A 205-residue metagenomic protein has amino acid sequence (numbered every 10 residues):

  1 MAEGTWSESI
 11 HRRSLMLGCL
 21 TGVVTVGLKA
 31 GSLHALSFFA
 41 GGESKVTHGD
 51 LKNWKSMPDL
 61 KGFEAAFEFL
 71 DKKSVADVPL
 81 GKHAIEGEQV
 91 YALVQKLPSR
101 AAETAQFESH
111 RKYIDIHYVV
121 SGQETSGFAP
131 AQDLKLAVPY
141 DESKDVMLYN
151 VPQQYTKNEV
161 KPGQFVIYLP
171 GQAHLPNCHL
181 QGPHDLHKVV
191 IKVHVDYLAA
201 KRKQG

Functional and structural regions predicted by a protein language model:
M1-I10, C19-V24: N-terminal secretory signal peptides
S9-I10, V26-H48, Q204-G205: C-terminal segment of N-terminal export signals and the immediately downstream linker at the start of the mature
L36-V94, A101-Q106: A short, N-terminal "cap"/entry segment at the start of jelly-roll beta-barrel domains of the cupin/DSBH fold
K112-E124, D141-D145, K192: Short, conserved beta-strand element in jelly-roll/cupin
D115-Y118, N158, F165-V166: His/acidic/aromatic-lined binding-pocket segments of jelly-roll/cupin-type domains and related regulatory beta-sandwich
E124-V160: A short beta-strand-loop-beta hairpin characteristic of the jelly-roll/cupin
V160-N177: Conserved metal-binding segment of the jelly-roll/cupin
P183-L198: A short hydrophobic beta-strand segment most commonly corresponding to one strand of the jelly-roll/cupin
